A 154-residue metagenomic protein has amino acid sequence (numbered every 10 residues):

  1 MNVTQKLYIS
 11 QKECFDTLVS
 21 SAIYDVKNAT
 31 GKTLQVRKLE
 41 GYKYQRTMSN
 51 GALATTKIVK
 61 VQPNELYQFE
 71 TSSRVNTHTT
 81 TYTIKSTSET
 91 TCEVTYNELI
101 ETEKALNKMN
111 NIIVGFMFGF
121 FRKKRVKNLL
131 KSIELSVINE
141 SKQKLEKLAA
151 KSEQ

Functional and structural regions predicted by a protein language model:
M1-K38: Hydrophobic ligand-binding cavity/cleft-lining segments
M1-N2, G51-T56, N76-T81: Short, surface-exposed coil-to-beta transition loops
Y8-K12, V59-N64, T83-E93: A short, structured loop/turn motif at beta-sheet edges
C14-L18, I58, F69, V94-Y96 (+2 more regions): Hydrophobic pocket/interface hotspot
Q35-R37, L130-Q154: Short, highly charged C-terminal tails/helix-capping segments
V36, I58-V59: A structural signal for short, hydrophobic beta-strand segments that form beta-sheets in beta-rich/all-beta domains
Y42-S49, Y67-S73: Short beta-strand segments that buttress and anchor functional surface loops
R74-K127, E146-L148: Beta-strand/loop substructures that line and gate deep hydrophobic ligand-binding cavities in soluble
